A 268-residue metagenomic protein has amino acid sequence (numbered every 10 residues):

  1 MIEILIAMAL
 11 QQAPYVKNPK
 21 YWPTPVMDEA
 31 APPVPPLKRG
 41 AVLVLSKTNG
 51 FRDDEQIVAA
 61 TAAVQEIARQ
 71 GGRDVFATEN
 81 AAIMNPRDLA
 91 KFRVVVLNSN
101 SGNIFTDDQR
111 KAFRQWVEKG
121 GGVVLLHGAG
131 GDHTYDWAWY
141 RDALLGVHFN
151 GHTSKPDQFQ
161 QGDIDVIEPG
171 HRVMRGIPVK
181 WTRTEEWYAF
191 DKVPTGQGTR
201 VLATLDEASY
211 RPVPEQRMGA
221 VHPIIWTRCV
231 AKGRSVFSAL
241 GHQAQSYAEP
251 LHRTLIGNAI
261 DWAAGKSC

Functional and structural regions predicted by a protein language model:
M1-A7: Sec-dependent signal peptide recognition, specifically the positively charged N-region followed immediately by
A13-L37, A63-E66, Q70, A208-I224 (+1 more regions): Extracellular ligand-binding/catalytic regions of CAZymes and related secreted enzymes and adhesion modules
W22-A30, K155-A231: Catalytic beta-strand/loop cores that center a nucleophilic Ser/Cys/Thr and support acyl-enzyme chemistry
G40: Nucleotide donor/acceptor-binding cores
V44, G50-H133: Helical hinge/lid and interdomain linker segments adjacent to catalytic or ligand-binding clefts that mediate domain
D74-F76, R200, R234: Conserved beta-strand segments of alpha/beta enzyme cores
N103-I177: A glycine-rich, often tryptophan-bearing local segment used as a flexible ligand/cofactor-contacting loop or short
G122-V124, L202, V236: Structural detector of well-ordered beta-strand residues that form the stable sheet scaffold of enzyme domains
